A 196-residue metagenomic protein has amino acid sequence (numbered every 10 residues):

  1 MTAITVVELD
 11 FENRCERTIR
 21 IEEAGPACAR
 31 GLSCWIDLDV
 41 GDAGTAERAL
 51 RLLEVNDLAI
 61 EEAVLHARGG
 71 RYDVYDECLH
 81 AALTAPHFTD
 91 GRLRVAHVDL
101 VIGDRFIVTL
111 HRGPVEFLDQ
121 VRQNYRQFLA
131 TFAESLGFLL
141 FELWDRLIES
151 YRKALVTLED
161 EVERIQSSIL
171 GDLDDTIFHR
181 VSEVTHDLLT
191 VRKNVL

Functional and structural regions predicted by a protein language model:
M1-L196: Peripheral, non-transmembrane regulatory/ligand-interaction domains of membrane transport proteins
